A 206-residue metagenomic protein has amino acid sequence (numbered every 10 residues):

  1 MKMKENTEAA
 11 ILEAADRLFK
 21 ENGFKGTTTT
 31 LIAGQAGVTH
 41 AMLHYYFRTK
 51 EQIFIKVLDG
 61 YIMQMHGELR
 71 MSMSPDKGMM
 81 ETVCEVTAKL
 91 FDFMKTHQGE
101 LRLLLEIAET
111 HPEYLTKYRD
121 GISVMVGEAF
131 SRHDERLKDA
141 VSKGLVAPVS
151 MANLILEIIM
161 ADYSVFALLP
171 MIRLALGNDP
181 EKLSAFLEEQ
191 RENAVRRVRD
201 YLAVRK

Functional and structural regions predicted by a protein language model:
M1-N6, K206: N-terminal intrinsically disordered/low-complexity leader segments
N6, A10, A14, L18-Q52 (+1 more regions): Helix-turn-helix
D59-Q64: Short, basic, alpha-helical segments at the C-terminal edge of helix-turn-helix-like DNA-binding modules
R70-E100, P148-I158, A203-K206: Hydrophobic alpha-helical connector segments
E81, Y118-M125, K138-E157: All-alpha amphipathic helical-bundle segments outside canonical DNA-binding/catalytic cores that form hydrophobic
T87-L90, L104-A108, I158, D162 (+1 more regions): Short alpha-helical scaffolding segments that buttress acidic/His motifs in well-ordered protein cores
D92, T96, G127, S131-K143 (+2 more regions): C-terminal peripheral helix-coil segments that are non-catalytic and often amphipathic
T96-D120, L169-G177: Amphipathic alpha-helical segments used for helix-helix packing
